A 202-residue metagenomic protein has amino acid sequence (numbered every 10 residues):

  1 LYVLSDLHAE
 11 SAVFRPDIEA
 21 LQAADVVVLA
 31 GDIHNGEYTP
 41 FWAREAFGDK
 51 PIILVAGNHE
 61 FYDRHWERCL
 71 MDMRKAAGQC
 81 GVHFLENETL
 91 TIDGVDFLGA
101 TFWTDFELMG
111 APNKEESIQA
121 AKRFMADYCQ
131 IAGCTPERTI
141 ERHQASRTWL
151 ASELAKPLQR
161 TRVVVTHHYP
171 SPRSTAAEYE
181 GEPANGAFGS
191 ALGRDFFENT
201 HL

Functional and structural regions predicted by a protein language model:
L1-L54, E60-C69, Q130, P136: N-terminal active-site segment of His-dependent metallophosphoesterases
L1-Y2, T89-G99, T161: Beta-strand-turn-beta hairpins that frame and shape the catalytic cleft of phosphate-ester-processing enzymes
V3-S5, V27-D32, I53-N58, H83-N87 (+2 more regions): Active-site neighborhood of phospho(di)ester-bond hydrolases with catalytic His/Asp-centered motifs
N35, R68-D72, R138-W149, A184-F188: Soluble or luminal CAZymes and related metallo-dependent hydrolases
R44-V55, Y169-L202: Conserved beta-sheet core of the metallophosphoesterase superfamily
W66-E86: Glycine/small-residue-rich loop that forms an oxyanion/phosphate-binding "nest" at active or ligand-binding sites
A77-V82, W149-T161, R194-L202: A structural motif corresponding to the C-terminal end of an alpha-helix and its immediate exit/capping segment
L98-V164, H168-E182: Active-site-proximal loop/helix segment associated with metal-binding centers of metalloenzymes
